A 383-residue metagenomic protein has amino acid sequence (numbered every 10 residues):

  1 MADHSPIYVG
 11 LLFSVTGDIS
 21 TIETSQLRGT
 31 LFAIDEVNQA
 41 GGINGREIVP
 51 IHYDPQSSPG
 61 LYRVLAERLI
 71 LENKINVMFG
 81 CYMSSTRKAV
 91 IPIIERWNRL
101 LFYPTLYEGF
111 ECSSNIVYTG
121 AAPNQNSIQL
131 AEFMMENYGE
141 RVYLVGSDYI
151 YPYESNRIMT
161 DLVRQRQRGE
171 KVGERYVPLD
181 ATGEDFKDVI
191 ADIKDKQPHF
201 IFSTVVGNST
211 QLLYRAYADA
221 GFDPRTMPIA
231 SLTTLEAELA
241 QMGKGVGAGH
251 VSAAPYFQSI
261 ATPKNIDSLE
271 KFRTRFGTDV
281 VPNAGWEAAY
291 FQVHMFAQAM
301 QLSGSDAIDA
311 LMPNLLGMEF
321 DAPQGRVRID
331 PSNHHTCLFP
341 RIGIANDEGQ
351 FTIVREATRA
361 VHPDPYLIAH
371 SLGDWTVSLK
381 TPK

Functional and structural regions predicted by a protein language model:
D3, G10-L31, Y53-P59, V281-G285: Extracytoplasmic "Venus flytrap"
I7, P323-K383: Solvent-exposed, acidic/polar segments of extracytosolic/periplasmic ligand-binding ectodomains
S25-Q26, I43-G109: Beta-alpha junction/loop-to-helix N-cap segments that form part of ligand/metal-binding clefts
G29-P50, Q167: Signal peptide-proximal N-terminal region of secreted/periplasmic/extracellular or secretory-lumen proteins
D54, F110-E132, G247-Y256: Short beta-strand elements at the ligand-binding edges of bilobed clamshell
L69-Y82, F102-P104, Y143-G146, K196-N208 (+4 more regions): Periplasmic-binding protein-like
N115-D219, P263: Extracellular/periplasmic Venus flytrap/periplasmic-binding protein
Y217-Y290, I368, S378-P382: Extracellular/periplasmic periplasmic-binding protein-like sensory domains
